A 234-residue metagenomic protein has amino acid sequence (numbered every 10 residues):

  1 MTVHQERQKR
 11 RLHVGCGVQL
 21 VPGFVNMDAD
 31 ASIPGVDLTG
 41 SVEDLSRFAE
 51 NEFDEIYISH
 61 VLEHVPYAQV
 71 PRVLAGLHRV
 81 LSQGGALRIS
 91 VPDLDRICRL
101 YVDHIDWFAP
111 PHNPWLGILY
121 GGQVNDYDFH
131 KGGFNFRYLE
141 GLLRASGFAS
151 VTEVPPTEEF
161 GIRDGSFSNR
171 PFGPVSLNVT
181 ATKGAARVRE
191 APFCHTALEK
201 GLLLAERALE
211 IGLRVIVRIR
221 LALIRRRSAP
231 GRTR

Functional and structural regions predicted by a protein language model:
M1-Q8: Conserved alpha-helix/loop element of class I SAM-dependent methyltransferases that forms part of the SAM/SAH-binding
R7, Q19, F172-P174: A generic structural signal for short, non-catalytic loop/turn and secondary-structure boundary residues
K9-R99, V179-G184: Conserved SAM-binding loop
Q69-G76, V80-S82, A86-V217, G231-T233: S-adenosyl-L-methionine-dependent methyltransferase catalytic module, highlighting the catalytic core
L223, R227-R234: Terminal low-complexity segments of carbohydrate-biosynthetic enzymes
